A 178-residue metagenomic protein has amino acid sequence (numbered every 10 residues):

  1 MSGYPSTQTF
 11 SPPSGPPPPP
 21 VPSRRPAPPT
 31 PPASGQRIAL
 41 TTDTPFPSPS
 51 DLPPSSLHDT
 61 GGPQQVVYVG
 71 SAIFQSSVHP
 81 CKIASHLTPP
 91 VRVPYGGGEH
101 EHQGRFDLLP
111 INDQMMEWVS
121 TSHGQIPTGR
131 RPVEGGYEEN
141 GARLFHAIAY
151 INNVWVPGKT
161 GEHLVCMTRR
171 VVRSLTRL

Functional and structural regions predicted by a protein language model:
M1-S34: Eukaryotic low-complexity, intrinsically disordered tracts enriched in Ser/Thr/Pro/Gln
P26-L178: A structural motif
